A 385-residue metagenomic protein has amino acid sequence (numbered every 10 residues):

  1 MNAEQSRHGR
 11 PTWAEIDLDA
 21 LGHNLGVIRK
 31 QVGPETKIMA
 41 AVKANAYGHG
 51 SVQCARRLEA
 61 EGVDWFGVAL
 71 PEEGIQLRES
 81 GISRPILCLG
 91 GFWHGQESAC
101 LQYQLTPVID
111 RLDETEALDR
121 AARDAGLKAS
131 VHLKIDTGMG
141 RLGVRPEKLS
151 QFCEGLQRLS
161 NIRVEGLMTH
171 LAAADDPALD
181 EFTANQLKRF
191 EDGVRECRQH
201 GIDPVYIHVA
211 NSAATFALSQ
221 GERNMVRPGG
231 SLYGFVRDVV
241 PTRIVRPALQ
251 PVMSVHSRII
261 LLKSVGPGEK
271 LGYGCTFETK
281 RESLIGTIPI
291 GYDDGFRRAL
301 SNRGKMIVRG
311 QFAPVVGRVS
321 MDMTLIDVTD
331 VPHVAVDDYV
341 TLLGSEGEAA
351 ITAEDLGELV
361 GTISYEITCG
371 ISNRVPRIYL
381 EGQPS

Functional and structural regions predicted by a protein language model:
N2-H8, T12-E15, A20-H23, K30 (+2 more regions): Active-site-proximal beta-alpha core segment in soluble small-molecule metabolic enzymes
V32, E79, C100, D124-A125 (+11 more regions): Solvent-exposed alpha-helices and their adjacent loops that cap or buttress functional pockets in soluble metabolic
L70, G90, L171, N211 (+3 more regions): Residues that line or immediately flank small-molecule/substrate-binding pockets and catalytic motifs
C88, V164, I259, V315-V316: A structural signal for short, hydrophobic beta-strand segments that form beta-sheets in beta-rich/all-beta domains
L133, N211, D337: Divalent metal-coordination and catalytic microenvironments
G138, A172, A213, S231 (+1 more regions): Catalytic metal-binding/acid-base residues of hydrolase active sites
D180-S283: Anionic-ligand-binding alpha/beta catalytic cores of soluble enzymes and soluble regulatory domains that recognize
S264-S385: C-terminal accessory subdomain/extension
